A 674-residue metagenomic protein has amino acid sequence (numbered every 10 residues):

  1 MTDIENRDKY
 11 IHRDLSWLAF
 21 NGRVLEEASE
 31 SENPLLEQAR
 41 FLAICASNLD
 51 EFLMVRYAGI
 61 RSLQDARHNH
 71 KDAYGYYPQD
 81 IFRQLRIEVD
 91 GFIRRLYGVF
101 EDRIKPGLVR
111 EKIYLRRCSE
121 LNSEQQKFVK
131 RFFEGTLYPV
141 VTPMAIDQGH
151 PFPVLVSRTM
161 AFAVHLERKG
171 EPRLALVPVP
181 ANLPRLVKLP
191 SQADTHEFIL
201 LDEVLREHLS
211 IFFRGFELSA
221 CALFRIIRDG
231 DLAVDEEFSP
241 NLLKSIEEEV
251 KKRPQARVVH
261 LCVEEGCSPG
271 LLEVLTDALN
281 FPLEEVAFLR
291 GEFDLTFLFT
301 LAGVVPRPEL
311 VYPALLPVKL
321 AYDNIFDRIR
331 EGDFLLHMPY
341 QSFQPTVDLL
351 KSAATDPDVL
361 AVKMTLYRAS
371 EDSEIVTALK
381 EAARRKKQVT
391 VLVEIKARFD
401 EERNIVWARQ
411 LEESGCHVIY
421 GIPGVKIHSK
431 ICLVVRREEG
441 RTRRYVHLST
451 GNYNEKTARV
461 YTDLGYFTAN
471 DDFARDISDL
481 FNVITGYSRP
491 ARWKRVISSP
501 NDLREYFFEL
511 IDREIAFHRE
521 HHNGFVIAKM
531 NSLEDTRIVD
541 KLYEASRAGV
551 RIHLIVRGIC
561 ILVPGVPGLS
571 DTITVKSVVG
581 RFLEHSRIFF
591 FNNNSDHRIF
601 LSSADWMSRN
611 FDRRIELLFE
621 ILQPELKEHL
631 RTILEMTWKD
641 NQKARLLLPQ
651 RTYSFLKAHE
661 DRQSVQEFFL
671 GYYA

Functional and structural regions predicted by a protein language model:
M1-V526, E544-A548, C560-A674: N-terminal localization/anchoring segments of enzymes in phospholipid and broader phosphate metabolism
N531: Cofactor-pocket helix-loop regions in the catalytic cores of large enzyme subunits
T536-Y543: Glycine/threonine-rich ATP-lid/beta-loop region of ATP-binding domains
R551-I555: Hydrophobic alpha/beta core scaffold segments
